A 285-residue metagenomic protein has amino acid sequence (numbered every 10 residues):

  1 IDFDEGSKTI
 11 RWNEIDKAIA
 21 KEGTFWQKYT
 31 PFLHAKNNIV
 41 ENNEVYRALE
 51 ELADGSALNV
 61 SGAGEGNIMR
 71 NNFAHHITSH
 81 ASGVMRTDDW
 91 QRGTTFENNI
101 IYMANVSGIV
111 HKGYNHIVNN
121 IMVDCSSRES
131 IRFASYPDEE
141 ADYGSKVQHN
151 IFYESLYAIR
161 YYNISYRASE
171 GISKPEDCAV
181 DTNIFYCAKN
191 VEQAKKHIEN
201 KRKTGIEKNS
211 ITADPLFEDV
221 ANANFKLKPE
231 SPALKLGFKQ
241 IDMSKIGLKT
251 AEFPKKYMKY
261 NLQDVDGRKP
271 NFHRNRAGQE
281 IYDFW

Functional and structural regions predicted by a protein language model:
I1-W285: Extracellular parallel beta-helix/beta-solenoid repeat domains
